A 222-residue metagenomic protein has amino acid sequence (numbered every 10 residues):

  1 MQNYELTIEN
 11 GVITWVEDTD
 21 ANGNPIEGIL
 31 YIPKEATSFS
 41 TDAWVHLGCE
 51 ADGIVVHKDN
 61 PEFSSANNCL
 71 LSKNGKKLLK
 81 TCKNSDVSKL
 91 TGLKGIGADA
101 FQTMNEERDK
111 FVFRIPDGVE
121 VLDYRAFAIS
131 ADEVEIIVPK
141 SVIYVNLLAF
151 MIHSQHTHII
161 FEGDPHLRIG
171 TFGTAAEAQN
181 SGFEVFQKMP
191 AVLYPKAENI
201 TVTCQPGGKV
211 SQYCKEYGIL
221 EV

Functional and structural regions predicted by a protein language model:
M1-T14, N22-S40, L47-G95, M104-V121 (+5 more regions): Structural signature of tandem-repeat unit edges
A43-L47, T174-E177, K209-G218: Short, aromatic/basic amphipathic alpha-helical patches
L93-I96, F183, E216-I219: Contiguous hydrophobic segments
A98, Y124, S211: Short glycine-/small-residue-rich flexible loop motifs, especially phosphate/cofactor-binding loops
F150-M151, F172-A175: A structural signal for leucine-rich repeat
